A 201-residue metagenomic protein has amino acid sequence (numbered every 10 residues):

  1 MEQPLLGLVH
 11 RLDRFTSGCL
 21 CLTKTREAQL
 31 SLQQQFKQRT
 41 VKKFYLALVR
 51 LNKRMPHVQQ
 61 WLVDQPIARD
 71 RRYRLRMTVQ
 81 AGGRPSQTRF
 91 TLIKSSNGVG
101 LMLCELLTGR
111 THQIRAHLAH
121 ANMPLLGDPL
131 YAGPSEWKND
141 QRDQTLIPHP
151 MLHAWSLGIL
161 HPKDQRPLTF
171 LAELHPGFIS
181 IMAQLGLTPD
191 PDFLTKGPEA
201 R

Functional and structural regions predicted by a protein language model:
M1-R201: RNA pseudouridine synthases
